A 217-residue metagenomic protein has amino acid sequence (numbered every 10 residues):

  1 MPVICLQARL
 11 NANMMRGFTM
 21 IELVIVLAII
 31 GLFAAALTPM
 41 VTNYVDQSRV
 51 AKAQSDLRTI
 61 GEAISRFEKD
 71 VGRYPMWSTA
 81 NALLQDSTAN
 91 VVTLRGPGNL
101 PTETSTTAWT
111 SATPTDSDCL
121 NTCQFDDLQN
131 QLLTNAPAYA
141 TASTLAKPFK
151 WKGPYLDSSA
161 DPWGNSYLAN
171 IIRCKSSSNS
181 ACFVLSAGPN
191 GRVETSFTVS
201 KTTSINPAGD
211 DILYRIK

Functional and structural regions predicted by a protein language model:
M1-F18: N-terminal leader/signal peptides at the extreme start of proteins
M15, I29-L32, D70, W151 (+2 more regions): Short glycine/serine/threonine-biased micro-segments
M15-V45, R49, D56, G61: N-terminal single-pass transmembrane signal-anchor helix
V50, E62-D70: Charged, glycine-enriched surface loops/patches that mediate electrostatic binding to polyanionic ligands
V50, K152-P154, P162-K217: Short, surface-exposed interaction loops/tails
F67-G153: Short, glycine/small-hydrophobic-rich surface segments
D157: Polar, enzyme-active/binding microenvironments
